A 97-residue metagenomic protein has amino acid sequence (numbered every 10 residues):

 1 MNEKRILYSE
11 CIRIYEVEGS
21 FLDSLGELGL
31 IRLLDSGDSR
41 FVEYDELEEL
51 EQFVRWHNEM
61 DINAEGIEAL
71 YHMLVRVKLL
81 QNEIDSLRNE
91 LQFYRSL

Functional and structural regions predicted by a protein language model:
M1-L22: Polyanion-binding surface elements
N2, L28, R32, S36-G37 (+1 more regions): Arg/Lys-rich, alpha-helical DNA-contact motif
